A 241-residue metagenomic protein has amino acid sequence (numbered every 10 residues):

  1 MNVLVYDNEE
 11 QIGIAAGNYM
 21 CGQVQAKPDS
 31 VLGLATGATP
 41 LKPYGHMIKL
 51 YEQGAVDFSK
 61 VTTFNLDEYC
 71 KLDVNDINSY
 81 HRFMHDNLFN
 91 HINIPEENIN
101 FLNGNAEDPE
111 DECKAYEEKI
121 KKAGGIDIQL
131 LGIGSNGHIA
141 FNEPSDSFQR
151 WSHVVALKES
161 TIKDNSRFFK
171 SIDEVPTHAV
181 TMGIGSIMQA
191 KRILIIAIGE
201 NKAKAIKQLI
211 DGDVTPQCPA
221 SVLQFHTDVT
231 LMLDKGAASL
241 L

Functional and structural regions predicted by a protein language model:
N2-A115, K119-K122: N-terminal active-site beta-alpha-beta segment that forms phosphate/nucleotide-binding and substrate-recognition loops
L4, L72-N78, R82-D86, N90-L241: Conserved phosphate- and dinucleotide-binding cores of soluble alpha/beta proteins, encompassing both enzyme active
